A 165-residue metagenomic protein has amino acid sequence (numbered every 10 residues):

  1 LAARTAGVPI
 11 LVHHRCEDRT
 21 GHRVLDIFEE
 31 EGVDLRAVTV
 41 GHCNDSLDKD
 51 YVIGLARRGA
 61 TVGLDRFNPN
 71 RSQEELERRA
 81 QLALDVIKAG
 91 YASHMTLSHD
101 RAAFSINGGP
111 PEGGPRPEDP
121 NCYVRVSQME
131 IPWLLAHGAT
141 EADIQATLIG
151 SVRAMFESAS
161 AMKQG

Functional and structural regions predicted by a protein language model:
L1-R4, T61, F67-R71: Active-site gating/metal-coordination segments in enzymes
L1-S46: Divalent metal-binding pocket/active-site signature
A3, V62, D100, I144: Conserved, mostly hydrophobic/aromatic
P9, E29-R36, G54-G63, Y91-S93: Glycine-enriched alpha-helix->loop->beta-strand junction motifs that scaffold or abut catalytic
C16-H22, C43-I53, P69-S72, A103-S105: Active-site environment of divalent metal-dependent phosphoester hydrolases
V40-S46, D65-D85: Active-site glycine- and acidic-residue-rich loops that bind and position anionic ligands or nucleotide-like cofactors
D65-R66, Y91-P117: Short acidic/histidine-rich active-site segments
C122-G165: Mid-to-C-terminal alpha-helical segments outside catalytic/metal-binding sites
